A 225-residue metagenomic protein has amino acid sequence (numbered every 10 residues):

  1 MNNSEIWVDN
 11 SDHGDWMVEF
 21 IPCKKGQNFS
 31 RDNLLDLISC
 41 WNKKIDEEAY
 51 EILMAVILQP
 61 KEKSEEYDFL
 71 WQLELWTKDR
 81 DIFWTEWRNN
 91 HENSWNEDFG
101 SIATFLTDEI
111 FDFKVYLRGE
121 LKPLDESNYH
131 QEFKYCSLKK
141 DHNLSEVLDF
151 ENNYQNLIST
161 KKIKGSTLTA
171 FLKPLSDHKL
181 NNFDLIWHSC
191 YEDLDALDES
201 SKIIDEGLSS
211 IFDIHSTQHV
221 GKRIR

Functional and structural regions predicted by a protein language model:
M1-R225: Short S/T/G/P-rich N-terminal loop/turn motif that feeds into the first structured element of a domain
